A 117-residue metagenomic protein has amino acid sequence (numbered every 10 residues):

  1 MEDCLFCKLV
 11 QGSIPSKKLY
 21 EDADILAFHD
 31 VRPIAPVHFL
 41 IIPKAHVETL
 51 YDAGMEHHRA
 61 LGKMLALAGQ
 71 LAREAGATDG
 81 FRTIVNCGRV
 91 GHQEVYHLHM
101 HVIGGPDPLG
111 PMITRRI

Functional and structural regions predicted by a protein language model:
M1-I117: HIT superfamily nucleotide-processing domains
